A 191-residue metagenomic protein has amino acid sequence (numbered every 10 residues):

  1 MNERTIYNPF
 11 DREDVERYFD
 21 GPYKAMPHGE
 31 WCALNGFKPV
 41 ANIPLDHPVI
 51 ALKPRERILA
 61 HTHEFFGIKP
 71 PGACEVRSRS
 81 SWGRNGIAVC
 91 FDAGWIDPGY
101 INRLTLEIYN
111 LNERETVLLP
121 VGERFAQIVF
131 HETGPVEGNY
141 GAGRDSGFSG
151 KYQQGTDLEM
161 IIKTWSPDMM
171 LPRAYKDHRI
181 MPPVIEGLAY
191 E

Functional and structural regions predicted by a protein language model:
M1-E191: DUTPase catalytic domain/fold
